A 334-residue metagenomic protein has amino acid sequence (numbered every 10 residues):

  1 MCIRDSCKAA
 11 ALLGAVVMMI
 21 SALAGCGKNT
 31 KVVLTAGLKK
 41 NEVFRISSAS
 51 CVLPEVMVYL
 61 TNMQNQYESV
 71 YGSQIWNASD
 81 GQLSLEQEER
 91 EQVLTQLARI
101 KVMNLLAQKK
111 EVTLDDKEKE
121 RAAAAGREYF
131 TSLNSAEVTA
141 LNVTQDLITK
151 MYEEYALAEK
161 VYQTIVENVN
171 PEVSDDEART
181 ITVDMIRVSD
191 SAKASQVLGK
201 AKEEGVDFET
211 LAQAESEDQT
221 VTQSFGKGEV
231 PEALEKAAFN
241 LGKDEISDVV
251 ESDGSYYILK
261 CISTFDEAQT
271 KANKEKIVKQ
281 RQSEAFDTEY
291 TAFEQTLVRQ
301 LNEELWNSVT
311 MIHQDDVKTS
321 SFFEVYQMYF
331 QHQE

Functional and structural regions predicted by a protein language model:
M1-Q87, E91, Q300-E334: Short, low-structural-confidence N-terminal segments
A36-S69, K101-A107, E154-I165, T182-D190 (+5 more regions): FKBP-type peptidyl-prolyl cis-trans isomerase
M63-Q92, Q108-E177, S191-S195, E203-E204: Charged, solvent-exposed helices and adjacent loops that form client-binding or oligomerization surfaces
E111-E118, D207-A212, S247-V250: Surface-exposed patches in mature extracellular/periplasmic domains of secreted proteins
T139-R187, A214, E232-E275, K318-E334: Proteostasis/folding factors centered on peptidyl-prolyl cis-trans isomerases
V197-L234, S263, E267-A272: Peptidyl-prolyl cis-trans isomerase
